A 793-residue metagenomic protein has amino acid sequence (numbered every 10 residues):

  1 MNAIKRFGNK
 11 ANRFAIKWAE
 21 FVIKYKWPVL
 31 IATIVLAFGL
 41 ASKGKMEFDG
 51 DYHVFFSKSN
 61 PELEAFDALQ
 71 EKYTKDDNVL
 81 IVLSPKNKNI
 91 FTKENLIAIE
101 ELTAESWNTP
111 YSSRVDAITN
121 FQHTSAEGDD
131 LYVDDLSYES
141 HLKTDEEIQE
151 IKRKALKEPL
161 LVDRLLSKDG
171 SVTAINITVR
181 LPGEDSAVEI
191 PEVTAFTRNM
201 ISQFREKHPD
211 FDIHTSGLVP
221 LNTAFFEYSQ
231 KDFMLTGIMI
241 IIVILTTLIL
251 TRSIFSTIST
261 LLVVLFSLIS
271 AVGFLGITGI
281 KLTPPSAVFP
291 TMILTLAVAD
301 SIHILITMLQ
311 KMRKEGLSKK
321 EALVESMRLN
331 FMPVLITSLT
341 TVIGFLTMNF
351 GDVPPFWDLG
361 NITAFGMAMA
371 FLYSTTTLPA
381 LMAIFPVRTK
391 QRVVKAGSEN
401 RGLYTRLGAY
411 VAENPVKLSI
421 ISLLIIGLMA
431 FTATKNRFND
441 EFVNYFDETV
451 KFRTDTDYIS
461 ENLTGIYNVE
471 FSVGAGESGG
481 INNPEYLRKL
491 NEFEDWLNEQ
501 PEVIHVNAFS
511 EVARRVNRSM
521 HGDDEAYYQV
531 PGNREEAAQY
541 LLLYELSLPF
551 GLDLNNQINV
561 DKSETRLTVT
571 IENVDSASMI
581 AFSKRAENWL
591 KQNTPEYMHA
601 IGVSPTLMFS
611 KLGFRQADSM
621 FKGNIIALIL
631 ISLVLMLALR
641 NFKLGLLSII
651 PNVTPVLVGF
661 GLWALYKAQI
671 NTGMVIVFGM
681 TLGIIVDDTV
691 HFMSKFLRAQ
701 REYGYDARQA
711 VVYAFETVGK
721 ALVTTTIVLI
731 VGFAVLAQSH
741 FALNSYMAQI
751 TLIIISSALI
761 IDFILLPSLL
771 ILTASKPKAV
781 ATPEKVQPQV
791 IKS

Functional and structural regions predicted by a protein language model:
I4-D49, T375, A380, I384 (+4 more regions): Signature of alpha-helical transmembrane segments and their immediate interfacial
G44-I90, L96, L142-D145, Q149-K168 (+7 more regions): Solvent-exposed, non-transmembrane loop/terminal regulatory segments of multi-pass membrane proteins
D67, E71, I97, L142-I254 (+2 more regions): Extracytoplasmic
F226-L282, F350-P354, K622-K667, Q738: Interfacial segments of transmembrane alpha-helices in multi-pass membrane proteins
S256-I304, L644-M693, A734, I761-I764 (+1 more regions): Hydrophobic transmembrane alpha-helices and their membrane-interface caps in long multi-pass transport proteins
L261, D300, K314-G351, I649 (+3 more regions): Pore- and gate-forming transmembrane helices of large, multi-pass membrane proteins
L275, L335-L378, M382-A383, S632-M636 (+3 more regions): Hydrophobic, glycine/alanine-rich multi-pass transmembrane helices and their short helix-loop junctions in large
Y410, N414-E536: Juxtamembrane segments of multi-pass membrane proteins
